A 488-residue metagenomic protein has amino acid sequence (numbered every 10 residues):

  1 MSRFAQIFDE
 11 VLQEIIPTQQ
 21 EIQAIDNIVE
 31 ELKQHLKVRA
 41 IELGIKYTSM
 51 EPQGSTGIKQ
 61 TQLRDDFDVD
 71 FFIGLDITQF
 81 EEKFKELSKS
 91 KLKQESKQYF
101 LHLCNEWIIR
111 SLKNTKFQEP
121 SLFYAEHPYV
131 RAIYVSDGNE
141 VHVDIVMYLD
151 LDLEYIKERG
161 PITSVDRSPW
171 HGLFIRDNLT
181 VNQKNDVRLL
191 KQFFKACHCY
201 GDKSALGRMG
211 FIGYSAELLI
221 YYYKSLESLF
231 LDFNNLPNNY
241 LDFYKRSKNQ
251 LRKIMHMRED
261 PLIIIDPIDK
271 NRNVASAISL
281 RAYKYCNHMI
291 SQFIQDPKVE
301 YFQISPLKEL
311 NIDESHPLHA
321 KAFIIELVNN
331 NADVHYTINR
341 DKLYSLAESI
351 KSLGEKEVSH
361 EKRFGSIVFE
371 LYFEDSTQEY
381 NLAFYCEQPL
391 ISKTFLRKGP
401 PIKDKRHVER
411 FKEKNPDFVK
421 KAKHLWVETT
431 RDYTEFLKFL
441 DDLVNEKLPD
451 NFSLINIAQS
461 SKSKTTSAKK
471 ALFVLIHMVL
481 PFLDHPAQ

Functional and structural regions predicted by a protein language model:
M1-R64, I73-Y99, Y148-L151, W170-H171 (+1 more regions): N-terminal regions immediately upstream of nucleotidyltransferase
T18, I22, Q94, L179-T180 (+2 more regions): Hydrophobic alpha-helical scaffolding
L36, E42, E86-E158, E357-L382: Conserved catalytic core of two-metal-ion nucleotidyltransferases
T61-L63, F71-D76, R131-D137, D144-V181: Hydrophobic, small-residue-rich alpha-helical packing segments that form membrane-like cores
V69-Q79, L327-V334, N381-C386: Short, hydrophobic beta-strand segments
N182-E348, S352-F369: Conserved nucleotidyltransferase catalytic core and NTase-mimicking acidic/glycine-rich helix/loop elements in nucleic
E370-Q488: Extended, charged low-complexity segments that frequently continue into or abut oligomerization scaffolds
